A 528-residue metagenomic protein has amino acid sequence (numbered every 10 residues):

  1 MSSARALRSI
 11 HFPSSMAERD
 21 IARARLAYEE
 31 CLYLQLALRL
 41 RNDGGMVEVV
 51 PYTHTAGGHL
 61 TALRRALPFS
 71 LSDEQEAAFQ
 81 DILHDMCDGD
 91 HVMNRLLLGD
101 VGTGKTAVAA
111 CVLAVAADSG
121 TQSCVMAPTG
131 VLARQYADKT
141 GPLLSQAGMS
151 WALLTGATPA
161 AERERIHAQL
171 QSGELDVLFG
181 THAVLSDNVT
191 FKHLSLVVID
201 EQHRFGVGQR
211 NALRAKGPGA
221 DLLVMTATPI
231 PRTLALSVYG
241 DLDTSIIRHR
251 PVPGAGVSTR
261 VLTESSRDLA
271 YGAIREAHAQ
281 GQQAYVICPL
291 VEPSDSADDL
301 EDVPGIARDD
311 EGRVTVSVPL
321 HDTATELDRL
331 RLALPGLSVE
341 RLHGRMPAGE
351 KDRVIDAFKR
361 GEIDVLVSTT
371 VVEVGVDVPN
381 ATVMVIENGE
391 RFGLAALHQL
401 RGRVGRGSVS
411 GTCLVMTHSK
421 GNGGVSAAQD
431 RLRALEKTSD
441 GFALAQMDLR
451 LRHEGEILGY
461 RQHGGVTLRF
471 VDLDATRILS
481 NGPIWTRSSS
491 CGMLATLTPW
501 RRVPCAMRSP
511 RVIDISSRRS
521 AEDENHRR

Functional and structural regions predicted by a protein language model:
M1-A66, Y460: Upstream accessory/linker segments immediately N-terminal to the RecA-like ATPase cores of bacterial MutS and a subset
A4-R8, R25-L34, T369, H398 (+3 more regions): Non-catalytic, well-ordered alpha-helical scaffold segments
E18-A27, A66-F69, A127, V131 (+4 more regions): Generic amphipathic alpha-helical segments used as scaffolds and interaction surfaces in large, multi-domain proteins
C31, L63, Q75-A78, I82 (+4 more regions): Conserved hydrophobic/aromatic pocket- or pore-lining residues that grip, position, or stack substrates in active sites
V50-G57, R248-P251, G407, I457-Q462: Flexible hinge/switch segments at interdomain interfaces of large molecular machines
V50-L98: Conserved pre-motif I regulatory segment
D88-R433, L494-T496, A521: Inter-lobe coupling/hinge segments of SF2-like helicase ATPases
T412, K420-R528: C-terminal accessory region of SF2 helicases/translocases
